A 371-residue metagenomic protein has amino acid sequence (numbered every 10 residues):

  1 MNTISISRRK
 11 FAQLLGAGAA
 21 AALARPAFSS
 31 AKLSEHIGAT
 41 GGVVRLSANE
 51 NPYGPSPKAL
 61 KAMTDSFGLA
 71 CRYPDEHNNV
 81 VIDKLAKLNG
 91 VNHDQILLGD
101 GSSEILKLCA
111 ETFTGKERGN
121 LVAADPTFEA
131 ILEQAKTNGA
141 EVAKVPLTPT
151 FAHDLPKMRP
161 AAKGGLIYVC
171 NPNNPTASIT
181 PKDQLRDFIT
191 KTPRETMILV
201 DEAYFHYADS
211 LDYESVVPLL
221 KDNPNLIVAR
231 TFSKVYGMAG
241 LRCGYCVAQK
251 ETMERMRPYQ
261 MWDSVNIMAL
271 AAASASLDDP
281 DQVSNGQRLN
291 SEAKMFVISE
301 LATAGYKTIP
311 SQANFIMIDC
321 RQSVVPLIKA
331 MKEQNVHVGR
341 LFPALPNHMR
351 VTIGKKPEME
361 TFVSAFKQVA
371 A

Functional and structural regions predicted by a protein language model:
M1-A31: N-terminal export signals
R25-R72, D83, K87, W262: C-terminal segment of N-terminal export signals and the immediately downstream linker at the start of the mature
V80-N120, Q134, N138: Phosphate-binding glycine-rich loop
T112-V169: PLP-dependent aminotransferase-like
L147, S291, E300-Q334: Conserved PLP-binding catalytic core of the aspartate aminotransferase-like
D154-K163, S178-I198, E202-V235: Active-site pre-lysine segment of PLP-dependent enzymes
N225-I309: PLP-dependent aminotransferase class I/II
A330-Q334, F342-A371: PLP-dependent enzyme catalytic core of the Aspartate aminotransferase-like
